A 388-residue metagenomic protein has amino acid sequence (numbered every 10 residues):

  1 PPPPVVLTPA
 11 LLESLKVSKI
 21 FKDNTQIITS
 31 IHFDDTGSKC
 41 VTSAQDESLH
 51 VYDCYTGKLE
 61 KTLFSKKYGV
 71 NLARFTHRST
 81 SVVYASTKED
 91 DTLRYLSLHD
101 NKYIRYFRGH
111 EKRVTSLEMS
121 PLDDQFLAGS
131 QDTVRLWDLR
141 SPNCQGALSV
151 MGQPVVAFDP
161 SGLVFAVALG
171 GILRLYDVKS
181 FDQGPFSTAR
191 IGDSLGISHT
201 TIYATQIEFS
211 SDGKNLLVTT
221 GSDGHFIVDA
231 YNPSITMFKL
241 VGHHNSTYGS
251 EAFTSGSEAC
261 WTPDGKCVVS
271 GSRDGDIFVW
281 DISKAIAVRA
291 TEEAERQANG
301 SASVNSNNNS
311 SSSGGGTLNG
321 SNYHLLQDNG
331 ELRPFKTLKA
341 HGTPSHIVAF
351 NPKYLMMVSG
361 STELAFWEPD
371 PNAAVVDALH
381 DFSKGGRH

Functional and structural regions predicted by a protein language model:
P1-H388: WD40-repeat beta-propeller superdomains and closely related acidic/aromatic-rich repeat-like regions
